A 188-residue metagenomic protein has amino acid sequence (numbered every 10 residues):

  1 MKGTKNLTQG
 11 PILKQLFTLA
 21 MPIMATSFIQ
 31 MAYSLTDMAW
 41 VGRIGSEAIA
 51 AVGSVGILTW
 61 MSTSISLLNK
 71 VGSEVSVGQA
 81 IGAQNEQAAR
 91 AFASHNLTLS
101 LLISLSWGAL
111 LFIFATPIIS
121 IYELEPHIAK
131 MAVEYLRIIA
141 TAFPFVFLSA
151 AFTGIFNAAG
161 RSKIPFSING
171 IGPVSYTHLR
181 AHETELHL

Functional and structural regions predicted by a protein language model:
M1-A20, V77-P144, E183: Short alpha-helical transmembrane segments in multi-pass integral membrane proteins
L13-A32, L58-I65, T141, S167: Residue-level signal for short hydrophobic patches within transmembrane helices of multi-pass membrane transporters
L35, A151-I155, R180: Alpha-helical transmembrane segments of multipass membrane proteins
V41-W60, P126-M131: Interfacial/gating helices of multi-pass transporter permease domains
I49-A109, V146-P165: Small-residue-rich hydrophobic transmembrane alpha-helices
I171-S175: Transmembrane alpha-helical core residues of multi-pass small-molecule transporters, especially secondary transporters
H178-A181, E185-L188: Single conserved hydrophobic/aromatic residue that forms the stacking wall/gate of nucleotide- or nucleobase-binding
